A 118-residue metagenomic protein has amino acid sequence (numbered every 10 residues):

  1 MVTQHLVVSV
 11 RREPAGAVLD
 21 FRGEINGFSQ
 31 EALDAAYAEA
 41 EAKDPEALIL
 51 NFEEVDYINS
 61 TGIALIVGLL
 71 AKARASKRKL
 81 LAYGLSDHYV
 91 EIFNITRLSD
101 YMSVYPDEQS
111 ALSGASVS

Functional and structural regions predicted by a protein language model:
M1-D20: Short beta-strand/loop segment at the start of cytosolic alpha/beta domains
V7-V8, D34, H88, S116: Short leucine-rich amphipathic alpha-helices used at interfaces
P14, E53, Q109: Conserved catalytic submotifs in the C-terminal HATPase_c
I25-Y101: Amphipathic alpha-helical interaction surfaces in cytosolic regulatory modules
L85, E108-Q109: Short, ordered loop/turn segments at secondary-structure junctions
S103-D107: Short acidic-hydrophobic, aromatic-tinged amphipathic segments that line or gate anion-handling sites
Q109-S118: A charged, well-structured terminal subsegment
